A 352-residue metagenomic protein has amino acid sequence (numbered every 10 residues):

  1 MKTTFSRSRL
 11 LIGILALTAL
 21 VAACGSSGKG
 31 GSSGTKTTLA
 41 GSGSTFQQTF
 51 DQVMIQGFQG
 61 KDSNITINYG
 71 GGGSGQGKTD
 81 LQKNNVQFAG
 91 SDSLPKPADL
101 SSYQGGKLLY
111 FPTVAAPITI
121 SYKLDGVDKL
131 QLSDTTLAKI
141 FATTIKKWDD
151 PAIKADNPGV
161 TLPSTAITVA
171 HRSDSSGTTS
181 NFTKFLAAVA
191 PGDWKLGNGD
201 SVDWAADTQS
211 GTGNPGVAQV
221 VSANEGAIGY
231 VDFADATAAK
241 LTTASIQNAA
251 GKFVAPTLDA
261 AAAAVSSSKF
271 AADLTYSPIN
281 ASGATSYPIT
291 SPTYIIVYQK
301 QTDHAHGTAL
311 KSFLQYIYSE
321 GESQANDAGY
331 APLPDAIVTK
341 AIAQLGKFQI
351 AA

Functional and structural regions predicted by a protein language model:
K2-F5, S32, V160-T165, A281-A352: Extracellular/periplasmic juxtamembrane helices and adjacent flexible linkers that interface with membrane partners
R7-L17: Sec-dependent N-terminal signal peptides
T18-A23: C-terminal motif of bacterial Sec signal peptides marking the signal peptidase cleavage site
K29-K154, N214, A218-V220, A234-A239: N-terminal segment of the mature folded domain
K78, S175-S266: Ligand-binding pocket segment of bilobal, Venus flytrap-like solute-binding proteins
A115-I120, A166-I167, G251-F253, P292-Y294: Small-molecule pocket liners
P117-S121, V127-A218: Extracytoplasmic ligand-binding site segments that recognize negatively charged/polar headgroups
N248-T308: C-terminal lobe and pocket-closing loops of periplasmic/extracytoplasmic Venus-flytrap solute-binding proteins
